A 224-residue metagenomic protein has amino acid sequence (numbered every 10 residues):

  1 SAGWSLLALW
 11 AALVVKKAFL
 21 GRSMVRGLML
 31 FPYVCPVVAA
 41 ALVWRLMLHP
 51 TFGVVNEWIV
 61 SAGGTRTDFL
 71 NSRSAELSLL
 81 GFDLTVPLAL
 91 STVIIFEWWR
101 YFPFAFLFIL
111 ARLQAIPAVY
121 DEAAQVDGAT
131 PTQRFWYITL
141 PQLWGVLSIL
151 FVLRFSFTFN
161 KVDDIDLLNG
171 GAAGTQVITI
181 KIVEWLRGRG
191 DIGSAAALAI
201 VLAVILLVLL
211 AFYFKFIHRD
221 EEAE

Functional and structural regions predicted by a protein language model:
S1-E224: A structural signal for multi-pass alpha-helical bundles of membrane permease subunits that mediate small-molecule
